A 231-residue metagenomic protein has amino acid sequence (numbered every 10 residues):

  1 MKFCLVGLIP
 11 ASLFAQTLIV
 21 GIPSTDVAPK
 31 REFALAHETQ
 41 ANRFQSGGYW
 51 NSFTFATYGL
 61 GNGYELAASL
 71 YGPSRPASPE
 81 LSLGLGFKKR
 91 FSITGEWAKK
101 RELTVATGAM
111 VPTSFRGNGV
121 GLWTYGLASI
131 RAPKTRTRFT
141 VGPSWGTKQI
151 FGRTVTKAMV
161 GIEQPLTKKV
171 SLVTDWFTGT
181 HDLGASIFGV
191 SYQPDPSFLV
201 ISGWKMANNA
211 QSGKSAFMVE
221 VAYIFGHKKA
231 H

Functional and structural regions predicted by a protein language model:
K2-C4, L13: Cleavable N-terminal signal peptides
A15-F139, P143-I150, E163-S171, D175-H231: Transmembrane beta-barrel domains of Gram-negative outer membranes and organellar outer membranes
R153-I162: Short loop-to-alpha-helix "cap/lid" segments that border enzyme active sites across diverse enzyme classes
